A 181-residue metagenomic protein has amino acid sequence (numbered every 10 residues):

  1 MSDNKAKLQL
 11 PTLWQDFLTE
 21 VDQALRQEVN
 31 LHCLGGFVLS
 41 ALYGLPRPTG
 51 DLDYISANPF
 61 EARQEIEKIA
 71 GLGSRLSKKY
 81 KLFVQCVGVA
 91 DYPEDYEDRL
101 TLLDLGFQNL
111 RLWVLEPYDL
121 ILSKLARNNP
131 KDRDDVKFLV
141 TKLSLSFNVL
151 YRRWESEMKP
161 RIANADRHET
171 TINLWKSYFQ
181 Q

Functional and structural regions predicted by a protein language model:
M1-Q181: Compositionally biased terminal segments of proteins
